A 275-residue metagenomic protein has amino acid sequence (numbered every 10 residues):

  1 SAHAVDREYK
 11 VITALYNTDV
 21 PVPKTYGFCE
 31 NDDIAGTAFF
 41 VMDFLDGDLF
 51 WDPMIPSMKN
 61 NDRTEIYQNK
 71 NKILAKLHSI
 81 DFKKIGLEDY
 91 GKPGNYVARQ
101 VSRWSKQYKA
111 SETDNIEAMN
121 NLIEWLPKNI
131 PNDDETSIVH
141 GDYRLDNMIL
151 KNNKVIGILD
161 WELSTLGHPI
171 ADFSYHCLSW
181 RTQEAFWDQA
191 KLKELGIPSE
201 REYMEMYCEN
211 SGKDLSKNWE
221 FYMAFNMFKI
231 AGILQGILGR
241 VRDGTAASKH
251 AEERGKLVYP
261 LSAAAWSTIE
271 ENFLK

Functional and structural regions predicted by a protein language model:
S1-I138, K154, F273: ATP-binding pocket architecture of kinase catalytic cores
G91-K92, D214-N226: All-alpha amphipathic helical-bundle segments outside canonical DNA-binding/catalytic cores that form hydrophobic
I138-H140, L145: Catalytic-loop of the protein kinase fold
M148-L150: Hydrophobic residue at the +6 position relative to the catalytic HRD Asp in the kinase catalytic loop
L159-S164: Activation of the activation-loop gatekeeper triad in protein kinase-fold domains
A171-S211, F225-G244: Active-site activation/catalytic loop segments of kinase-like enzymes and analogous catalytic loops in related
R240-K275: Regulatory N- and C-terminal appendages and interdomain linkers associated with kinase/kinase-like NTP transferase
